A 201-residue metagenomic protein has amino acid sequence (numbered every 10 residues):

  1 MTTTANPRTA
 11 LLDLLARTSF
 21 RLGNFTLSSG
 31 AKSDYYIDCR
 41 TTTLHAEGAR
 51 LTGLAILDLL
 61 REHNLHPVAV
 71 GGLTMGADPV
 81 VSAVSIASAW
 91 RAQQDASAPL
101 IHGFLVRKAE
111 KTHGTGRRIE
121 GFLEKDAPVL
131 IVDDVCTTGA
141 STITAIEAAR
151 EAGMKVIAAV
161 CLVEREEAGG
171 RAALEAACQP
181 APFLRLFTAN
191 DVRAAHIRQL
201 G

Functional and structural regions predicted by a protein language model:
M1-L65: Active-site-facing substrate-recognition patch
T2-L14, E147-G201: PRPP-dependent phosphoribosyltransferase catalytic core
S29, A96-S97, G121-K125, A152 (+1 more regions): Solvent-exposed alpha-helices and their adjacent loops that cap or buttress functional pockets in soluble metabolic
H63-V68, E124-D126: Short helix-loop-beta connector
L65-G76, V160-C161: Short glycine-rich phosphate-binding loop at a beta-alpha junction
S82-L130, A140-I143, I197-L200: Short, glycine/charge-rich flexible loops or terminal/linker lids adjacent to PRPP-binding catalytic cores
